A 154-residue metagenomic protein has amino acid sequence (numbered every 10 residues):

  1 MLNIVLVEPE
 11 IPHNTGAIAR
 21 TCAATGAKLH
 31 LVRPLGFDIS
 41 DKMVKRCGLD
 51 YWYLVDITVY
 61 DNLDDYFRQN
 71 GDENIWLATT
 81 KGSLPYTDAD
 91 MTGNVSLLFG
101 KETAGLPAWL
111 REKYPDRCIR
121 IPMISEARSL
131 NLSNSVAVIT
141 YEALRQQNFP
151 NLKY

Functional and structural regions predicted by a protein language model:
M1-Y154: Post-transcriptional modification and biogenesis factors for structured RNAs of the translation apparatus
